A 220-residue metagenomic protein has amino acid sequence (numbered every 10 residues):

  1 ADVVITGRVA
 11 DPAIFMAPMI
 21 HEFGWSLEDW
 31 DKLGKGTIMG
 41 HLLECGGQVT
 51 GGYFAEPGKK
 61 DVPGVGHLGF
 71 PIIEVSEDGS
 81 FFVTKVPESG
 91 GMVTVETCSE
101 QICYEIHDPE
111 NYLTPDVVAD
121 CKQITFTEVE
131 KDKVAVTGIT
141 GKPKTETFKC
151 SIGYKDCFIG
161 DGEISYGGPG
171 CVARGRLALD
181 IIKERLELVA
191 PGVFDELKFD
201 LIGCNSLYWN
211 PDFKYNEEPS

Functional and structural regions predicted by a protein language model:
A1-T6: An acidic, phosphate/nucleotide-engaging active-site surface
G7, D31: Glycine- and other small-residue-rich loops at beta-strand/loop junctions that grip anionic moieties
R8-A13, N205: Gly/Ser/Thr-rich loops at beta-strand to alpha-helix junctions that form or flank small-molecule/cofactor-binding
P12-A13, E22, M39-G40: Short gly/pro/ser/thr-enriched loop/turn and capping motifs at secondary-structure boundaries
I14-M16, F54: Short glycine-/acidic-enriched loop or helix-start segments at secondary-structure transitions that form or flank
P18-D29: A glycine- and small-aliphatic-rich helix-loop capping segment at beta-alpha/alpha-beta transitions that lines
L33-T145, S151-I159, E163-S165, A173-R174: A conserved active-site cap/scaffold subdomain adjacent to cofactor or substrate pockets
G138-S220: C-terminal non-catalytic interaction/assembly regions of soluble proteins
